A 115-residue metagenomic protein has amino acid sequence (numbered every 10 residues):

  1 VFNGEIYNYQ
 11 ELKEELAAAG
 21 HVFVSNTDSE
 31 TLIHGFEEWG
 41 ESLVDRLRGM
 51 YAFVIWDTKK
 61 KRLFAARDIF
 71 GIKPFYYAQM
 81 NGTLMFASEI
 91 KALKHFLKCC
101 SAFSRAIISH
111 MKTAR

Functional and structural regions predicted by a protein language model:
V1-R115: Cysteine-centered catalytic environments shared across enzyme families
